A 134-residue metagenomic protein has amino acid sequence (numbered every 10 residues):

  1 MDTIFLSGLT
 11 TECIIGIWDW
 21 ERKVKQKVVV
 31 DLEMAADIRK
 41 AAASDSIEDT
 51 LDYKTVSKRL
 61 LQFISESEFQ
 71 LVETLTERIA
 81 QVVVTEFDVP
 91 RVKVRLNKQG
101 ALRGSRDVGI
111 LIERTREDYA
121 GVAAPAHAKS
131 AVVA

Functional and structural regions predicted by a protein language model:
M1-A134: N-terminal, polar/charged subdomain of small-to-medium soluble alpha/beta proteins
